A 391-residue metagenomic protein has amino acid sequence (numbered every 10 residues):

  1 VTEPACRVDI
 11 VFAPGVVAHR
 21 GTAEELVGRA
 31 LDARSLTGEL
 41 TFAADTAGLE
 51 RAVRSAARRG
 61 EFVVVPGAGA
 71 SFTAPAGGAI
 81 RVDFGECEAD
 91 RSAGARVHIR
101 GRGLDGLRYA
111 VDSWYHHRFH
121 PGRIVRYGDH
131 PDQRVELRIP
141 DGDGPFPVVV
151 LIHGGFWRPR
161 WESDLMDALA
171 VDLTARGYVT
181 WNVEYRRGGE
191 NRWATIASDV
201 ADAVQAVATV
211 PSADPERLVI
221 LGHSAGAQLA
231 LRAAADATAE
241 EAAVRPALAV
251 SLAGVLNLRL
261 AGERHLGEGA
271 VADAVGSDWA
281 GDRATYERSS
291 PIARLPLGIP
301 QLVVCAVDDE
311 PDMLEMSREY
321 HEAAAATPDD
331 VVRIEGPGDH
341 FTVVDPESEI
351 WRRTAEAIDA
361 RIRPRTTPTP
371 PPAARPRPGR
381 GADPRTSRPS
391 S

Functional and structural regions predicted by a protein language model:
T2-F12, E50-A57, F62-V63, R318-H321 (+1 more regions): C-terminal catalytic histidine-bearing segment of alpha/beta-hydrolase fold enzymes
D9-T22, D141-D172: Short, surface-exposed "cap/lid" segments of acyl-processing enzymes
R20, E25-T46, F84-D143: N-terminal cap/lid segment of alpha/beta-hydrolase-fold proteins
R29-A30, G269-D278, A306-V331: Active-site-adjacent alpha-helix of alpha/beta-hydrolase-fold enzymes
W161-A170, W181-R217: Catalytic nucleophile-loop/oxyanion-hole region of alpha/beta-hydrolase and closely related hydrolase-like folds
G222-R232: Glycine-rich nucleophile elbow surrounding the catalytic serine of serine-hydrolase chemistry
L231-A284: Hydrolase active-site cap/lid region
L260-E263, D278-E315: The feature captures the conserved acid-bearing segment of alpha/beta-hydrolase catalytic domains
